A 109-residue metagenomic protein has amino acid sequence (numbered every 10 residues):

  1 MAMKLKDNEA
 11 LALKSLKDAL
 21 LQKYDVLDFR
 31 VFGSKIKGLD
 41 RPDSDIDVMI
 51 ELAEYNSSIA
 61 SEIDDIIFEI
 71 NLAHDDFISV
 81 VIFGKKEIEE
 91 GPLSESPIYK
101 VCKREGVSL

Functional and structural regions predicted by a protein language model:
M1-L27, I36-P42, L52-L109: Catalytic core of pol beta-like nucleotidyltransferases
R30: His-Asp-centered metal-binding catalytic motifs of divalent-metal-dependent phosphohydrolases/nucleases
I46-I50: Short beta-strand->loop micro-motif that forms the acidic, two-metal-ion catalytic signature in nucleotide-processing
